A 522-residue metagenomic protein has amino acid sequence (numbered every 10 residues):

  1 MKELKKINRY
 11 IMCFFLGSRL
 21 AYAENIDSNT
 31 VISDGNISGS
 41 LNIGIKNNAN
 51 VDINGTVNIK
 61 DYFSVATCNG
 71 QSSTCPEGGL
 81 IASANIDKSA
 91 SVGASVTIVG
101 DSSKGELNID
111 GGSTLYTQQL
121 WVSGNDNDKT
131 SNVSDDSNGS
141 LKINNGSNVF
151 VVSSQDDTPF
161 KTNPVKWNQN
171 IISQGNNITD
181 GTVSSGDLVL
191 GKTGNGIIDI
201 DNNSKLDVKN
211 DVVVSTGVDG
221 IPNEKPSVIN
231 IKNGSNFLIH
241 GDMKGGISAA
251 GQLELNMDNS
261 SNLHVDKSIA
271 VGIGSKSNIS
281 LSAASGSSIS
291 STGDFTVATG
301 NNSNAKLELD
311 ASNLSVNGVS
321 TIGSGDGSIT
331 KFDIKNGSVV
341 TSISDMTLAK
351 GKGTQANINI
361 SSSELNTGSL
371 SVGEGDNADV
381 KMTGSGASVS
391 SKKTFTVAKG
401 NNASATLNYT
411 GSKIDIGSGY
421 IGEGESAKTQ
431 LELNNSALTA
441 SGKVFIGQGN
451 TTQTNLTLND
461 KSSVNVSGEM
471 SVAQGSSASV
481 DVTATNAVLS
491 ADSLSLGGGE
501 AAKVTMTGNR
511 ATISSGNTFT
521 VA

Functional and structural regions predicted by a protein language model:
M1-E24: Sec-dependent, cleavable N-terminal signal peptides
Y22-A522: Sequence/structural signature of small/polar-enriched beta-strand/turn repeats that build beta-strand-rich repeat
